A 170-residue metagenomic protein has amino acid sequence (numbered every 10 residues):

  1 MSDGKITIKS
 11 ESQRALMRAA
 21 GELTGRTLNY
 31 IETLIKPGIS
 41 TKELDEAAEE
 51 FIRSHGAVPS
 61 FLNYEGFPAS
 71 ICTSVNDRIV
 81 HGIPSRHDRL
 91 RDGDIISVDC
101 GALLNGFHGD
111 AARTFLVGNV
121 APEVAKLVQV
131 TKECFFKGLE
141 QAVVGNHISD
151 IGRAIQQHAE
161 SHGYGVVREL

Functional and structural regions predicted by a protein language model:
M1-L170: Active-site neighborhoods and metal-handling regions in enzymes and metal-associated proteins
